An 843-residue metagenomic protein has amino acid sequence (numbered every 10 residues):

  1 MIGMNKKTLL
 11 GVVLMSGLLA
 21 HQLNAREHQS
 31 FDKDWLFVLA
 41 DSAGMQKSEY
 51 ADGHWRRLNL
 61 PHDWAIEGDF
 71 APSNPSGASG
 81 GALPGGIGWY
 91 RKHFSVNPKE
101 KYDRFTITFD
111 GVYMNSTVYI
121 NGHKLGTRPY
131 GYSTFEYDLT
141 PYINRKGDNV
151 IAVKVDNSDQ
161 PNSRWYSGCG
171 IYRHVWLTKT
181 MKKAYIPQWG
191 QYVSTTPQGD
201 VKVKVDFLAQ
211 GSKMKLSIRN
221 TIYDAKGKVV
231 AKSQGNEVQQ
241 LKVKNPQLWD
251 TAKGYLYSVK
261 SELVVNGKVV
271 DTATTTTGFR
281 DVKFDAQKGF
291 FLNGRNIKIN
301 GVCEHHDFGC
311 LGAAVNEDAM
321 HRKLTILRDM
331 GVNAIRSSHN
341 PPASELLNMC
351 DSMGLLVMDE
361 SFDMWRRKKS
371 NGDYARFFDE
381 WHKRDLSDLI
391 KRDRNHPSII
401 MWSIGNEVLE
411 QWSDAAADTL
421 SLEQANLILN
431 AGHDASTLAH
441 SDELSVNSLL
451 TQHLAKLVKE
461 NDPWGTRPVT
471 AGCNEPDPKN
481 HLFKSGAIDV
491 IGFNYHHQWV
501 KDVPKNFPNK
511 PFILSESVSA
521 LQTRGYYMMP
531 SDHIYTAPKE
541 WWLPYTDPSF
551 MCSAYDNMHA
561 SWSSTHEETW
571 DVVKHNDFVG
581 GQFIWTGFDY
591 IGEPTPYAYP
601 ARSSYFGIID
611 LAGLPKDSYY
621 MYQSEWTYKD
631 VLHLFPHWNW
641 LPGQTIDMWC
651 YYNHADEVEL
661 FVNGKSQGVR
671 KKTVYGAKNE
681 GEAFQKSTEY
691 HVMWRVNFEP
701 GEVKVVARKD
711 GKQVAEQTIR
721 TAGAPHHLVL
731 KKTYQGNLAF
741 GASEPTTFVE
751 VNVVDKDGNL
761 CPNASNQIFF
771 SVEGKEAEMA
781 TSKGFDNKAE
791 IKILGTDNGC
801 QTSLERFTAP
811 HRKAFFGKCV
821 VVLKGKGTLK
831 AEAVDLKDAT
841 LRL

Functional and structural regions predicted by a protein language model:
M1-E27: Bacterial Sec-dependent N-terminal signal peptides
E27-F31, V38-D41, G80, G85-P187 (+8 more regions): Accessory beta-strand-rich segments of carbohydrate-active enzymes
L39, R57-S73, H123, H174 (+3 more regions): Extended substrate-binding grooves/exosites of carbohydrate-active enzymes
S48-A51, K215-R219, A252-Y257, N653-K672 (+3 more regions): Short flexible loop/turn segments that cap and initiate beta-strands
S133-E136, E237-V243, G676-M693, N798-V820: Aromatic sugar-binding surface patches on proteins that engage polysaccharides or sugar-phosphate polymers
N144-K146, D206-A286, W694-G701, K709-D710 (+2 more regions): Extended acidic/polar, glycine-enriched regions that form or flank non-catalytic beta-rich accessory modules
K204-F207, K260-E262, M648-Y652, V706 (+3 more regions): Beta-strand-rich structural segments
F284, T627-D647, N653-A655, V714-F748 (+3 more regions): Short S/T/G/P-enriched beta-strand
